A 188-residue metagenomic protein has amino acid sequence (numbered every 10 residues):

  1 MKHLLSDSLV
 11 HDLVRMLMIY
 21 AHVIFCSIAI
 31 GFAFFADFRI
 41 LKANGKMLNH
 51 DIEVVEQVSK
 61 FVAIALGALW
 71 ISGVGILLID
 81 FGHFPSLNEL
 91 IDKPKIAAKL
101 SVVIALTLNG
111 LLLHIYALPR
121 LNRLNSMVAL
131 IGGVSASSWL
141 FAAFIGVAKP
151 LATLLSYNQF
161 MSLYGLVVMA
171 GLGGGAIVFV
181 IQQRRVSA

Functional and structural regions predicted by a protein language model:
M1-A188: Polytopic transmembrane helical bundles with strong interfacial aromatic enrichment
